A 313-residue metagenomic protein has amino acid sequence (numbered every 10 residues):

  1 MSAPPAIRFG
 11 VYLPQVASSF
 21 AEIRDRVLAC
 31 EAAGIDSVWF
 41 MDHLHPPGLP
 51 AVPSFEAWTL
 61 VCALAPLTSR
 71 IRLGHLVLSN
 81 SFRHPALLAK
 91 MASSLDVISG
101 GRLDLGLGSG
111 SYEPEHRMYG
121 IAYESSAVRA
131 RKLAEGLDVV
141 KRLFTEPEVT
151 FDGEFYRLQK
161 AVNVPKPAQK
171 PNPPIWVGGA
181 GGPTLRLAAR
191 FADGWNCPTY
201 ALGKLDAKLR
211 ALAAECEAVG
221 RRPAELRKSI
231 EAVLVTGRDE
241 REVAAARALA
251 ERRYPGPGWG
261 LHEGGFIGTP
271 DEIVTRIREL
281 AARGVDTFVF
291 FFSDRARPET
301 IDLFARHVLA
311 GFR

Functional and structural regions predicted by a protein language model:
M1-R313: Active-site-adjacent structural elements that line small-molecule/cofactor binding pockets in enzymes
